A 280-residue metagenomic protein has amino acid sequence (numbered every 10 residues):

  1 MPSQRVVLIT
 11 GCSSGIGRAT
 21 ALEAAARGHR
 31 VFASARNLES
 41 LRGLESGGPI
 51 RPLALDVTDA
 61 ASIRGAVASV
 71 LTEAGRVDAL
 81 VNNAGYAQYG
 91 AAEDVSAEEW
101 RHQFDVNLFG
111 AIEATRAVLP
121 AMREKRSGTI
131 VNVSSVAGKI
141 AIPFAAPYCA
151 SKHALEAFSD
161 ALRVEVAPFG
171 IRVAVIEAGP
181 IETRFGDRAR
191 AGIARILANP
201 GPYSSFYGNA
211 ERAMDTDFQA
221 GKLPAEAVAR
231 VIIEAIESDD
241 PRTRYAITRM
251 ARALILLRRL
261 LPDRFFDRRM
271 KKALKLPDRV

Functional and structural regions predicted by a protein language model:
S13-S14: Conserved glycine-rich cofactor-binding loop
L55-G65, A97-E98: The beta1-alpha1 cofactor-binding region of Rossmann-like NAD(H)/NADP(H)-dependent oxidoreductases
S69-N82, Q88: A glycine-rich helix->loop->beta "capping" turn within Rossmann-like NAD(P)(H)-dependent oxidoreductase domains
A91-A92, E99-R101: Substrate-binding pocket helix/loop in short-chain dehydrogenase/reductase
T115, S151: Active-site helix of classical SDR
S135: Residue(s) in the substrate-gating loop at a strand-loop-helix junction that position the organic substrate next
P168-F218: C-terminal beta-strand-loop-alpha-helix "lid" module of Rossmann-like NAD(P)-dependent dehydrogenases
